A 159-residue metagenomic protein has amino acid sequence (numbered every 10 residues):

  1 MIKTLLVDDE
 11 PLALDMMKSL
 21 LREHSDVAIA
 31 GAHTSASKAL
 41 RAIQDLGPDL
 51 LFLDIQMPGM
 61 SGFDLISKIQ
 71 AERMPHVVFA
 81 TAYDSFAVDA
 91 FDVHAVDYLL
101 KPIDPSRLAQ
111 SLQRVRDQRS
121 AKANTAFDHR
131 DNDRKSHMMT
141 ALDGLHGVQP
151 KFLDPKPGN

Functional and structural regions predicted by a protein language model:
M1, M74, V148-Q149: A structure-centric signal for secondary-structure junctions around beta-strands
M1-L12, M17, L21: Conserved acidic segment of CheY-like receiver
T4, I29-A30, V77: Hydrophobic/aromatic residues located in beta-strands of well-ordered beta-sheets within soluble catalytic
V7-D8, H33, L51: Conserved sequence signature across two-component system core domains
L12, R22, S37-R130, R134: CheY-like receiver
D26-T34, A42: Short hydrophobic/Thr-rich beta-strand motif most characteristic of the beta2 strand and flanking loop of CheY-like
R116-N159: Conserved binding/recognition cores within well-folded domains
